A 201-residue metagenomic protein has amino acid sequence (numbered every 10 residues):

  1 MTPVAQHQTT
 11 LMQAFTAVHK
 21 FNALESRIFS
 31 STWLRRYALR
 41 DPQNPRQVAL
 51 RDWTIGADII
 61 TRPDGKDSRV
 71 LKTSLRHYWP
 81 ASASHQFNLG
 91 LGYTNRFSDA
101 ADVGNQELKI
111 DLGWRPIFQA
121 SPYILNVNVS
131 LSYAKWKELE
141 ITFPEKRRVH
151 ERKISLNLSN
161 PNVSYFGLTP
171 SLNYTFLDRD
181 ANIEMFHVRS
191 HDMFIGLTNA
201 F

Functional and structural regions predicted by a protein language model:
M1-F201: Gram-negative and organellar
